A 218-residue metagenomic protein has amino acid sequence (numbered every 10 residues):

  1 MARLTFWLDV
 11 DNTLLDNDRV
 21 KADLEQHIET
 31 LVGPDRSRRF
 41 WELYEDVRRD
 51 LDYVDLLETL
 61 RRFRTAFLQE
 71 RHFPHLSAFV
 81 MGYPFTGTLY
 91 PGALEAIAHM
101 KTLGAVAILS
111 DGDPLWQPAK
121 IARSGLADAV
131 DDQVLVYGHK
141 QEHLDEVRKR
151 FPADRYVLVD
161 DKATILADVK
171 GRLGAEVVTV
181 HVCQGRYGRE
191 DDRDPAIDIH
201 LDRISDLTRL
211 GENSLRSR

Functional and structural regions predicted by a protein language model:
M1-E42, T65-A66: Active-site neighborhood of HAD-like aspartate-dependent phosphohydrolases
M1-R3, A122-L158, K162-R218: Asp-based, Mg2+/Mn2+-dependent phosphohydrolase catalytic module
W7-D9, L109, L158-V159: Generic enzyme active-site microenvironment
T13, V20, P114-L115, T164 (+1 more regions): Conserved Rossmann-like nucleotide-cofactor binding loop
V20, L31-P34, Y44-M81: A metal-dependent, Asp-based hydrolase signature
E58, A78-A107, Q141, D145: Short, acidic loop-to-helix structural element flanking the phosphoryl-transfer center in phosphate-processing enzymes
P74-P84, G125-V134: Glycine-rich phosphate-binding "P-loop"
L94-A107, D111-L135: Substrate-recognition/cap helix-loop segment adjacent to the acidic, metal-dependent catalytic center of Asp-based
